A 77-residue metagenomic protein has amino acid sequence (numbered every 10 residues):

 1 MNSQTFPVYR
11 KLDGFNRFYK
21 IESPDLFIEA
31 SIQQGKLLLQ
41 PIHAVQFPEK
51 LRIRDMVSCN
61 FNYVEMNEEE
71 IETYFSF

Functional and structural regions predicted by a protein language model:
M1-N2, F77: Classical N-terminal secretory signal peptides
S3-Y9: Short, hydrophobic/aromatic-rich segments at coil-to-beta transitions
R10-G14: Tryptophan-anchored aromatic micro-motifs
N16-H43: Short, flexible N-terminal segments of the mature chain
L38-F77: Low-complexity intrinsically disordered segments
